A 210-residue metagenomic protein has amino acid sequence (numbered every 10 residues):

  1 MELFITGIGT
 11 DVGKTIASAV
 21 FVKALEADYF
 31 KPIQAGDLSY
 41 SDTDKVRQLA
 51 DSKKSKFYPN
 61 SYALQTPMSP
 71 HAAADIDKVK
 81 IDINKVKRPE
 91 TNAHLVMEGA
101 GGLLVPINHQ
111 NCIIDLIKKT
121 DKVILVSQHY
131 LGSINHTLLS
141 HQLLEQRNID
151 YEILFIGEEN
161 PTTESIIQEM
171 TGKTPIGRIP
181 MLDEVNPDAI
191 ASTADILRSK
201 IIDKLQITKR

Functional and structural regions predicted by a protein language model:
F4, V96-E98, I124-V126: Structural motif
F4-F21: Glycine-rich phosphate-binding P-loop
I16-K78: N-terminal phosphate/diphosphate-binding loop that engages ATP/GTP or pyrophosphate donors across diverse enzyme folds
V22, I114-I117, N135-E145: Histidine-anchored nucleotide/phosphate-binding helix
K31-P32, I124-S127, D150-G157: Short internal beta-strands
S69-I107, I114: Phosphate-binding/switch loop-helix module in NTP-utilizing enzymes
N108-Y130: Inter-motif core of Ras-like GTPase G domains
H141-R210: C-terminal lobe/tail of nucleotide-utilizing enzymes
